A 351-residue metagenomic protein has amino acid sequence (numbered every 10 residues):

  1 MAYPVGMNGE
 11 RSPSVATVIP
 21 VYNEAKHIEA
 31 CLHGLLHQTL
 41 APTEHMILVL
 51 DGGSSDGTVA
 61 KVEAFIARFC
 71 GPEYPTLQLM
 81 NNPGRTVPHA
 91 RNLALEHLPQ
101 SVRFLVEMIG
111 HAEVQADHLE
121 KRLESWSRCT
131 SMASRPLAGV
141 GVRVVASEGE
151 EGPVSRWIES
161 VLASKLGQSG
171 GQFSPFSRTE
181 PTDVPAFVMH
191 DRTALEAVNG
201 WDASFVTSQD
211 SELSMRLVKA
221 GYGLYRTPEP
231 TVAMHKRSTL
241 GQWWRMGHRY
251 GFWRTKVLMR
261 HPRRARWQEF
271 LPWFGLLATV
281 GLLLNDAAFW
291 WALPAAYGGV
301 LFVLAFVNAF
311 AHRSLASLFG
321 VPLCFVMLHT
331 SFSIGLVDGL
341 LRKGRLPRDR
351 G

Functional and structural regions predicted by a protein language model:
H33-E44: Short, acidic, metal-binding catalytic loop of nucleotide-sugar glycosyltransferases
D51-A60, G84, H111-E113: A conserved acidic beta->alpha catalytic loop
N82-L98, K121: Glycine-rich, basic loop-to-helix element that forms the pyrophosphate-binding segment of sugar-nucleotide handling
V102-E113: Short beta-strand-to-loop acidic/aromatic patch adjacent to the donor-nucleotide binding site
D117-S155, T231: Conserved donor NDP-sugar-binding/catalytic core segment of glycosyltransferases
W126, D202-A265: Catalytic donor/gating beta->alpha subdomain of glycosyltransferases that bind UDP-sugars
V142-E148, I158-P181, P185, R260: Short, flexible, basic/aromatic active-site loop/helix in glycosyltransferases
P272-R345: Membrane-embedded multi-pass helical conduit in multi-pass membrane proteins, especially envelope-biosynthetic
